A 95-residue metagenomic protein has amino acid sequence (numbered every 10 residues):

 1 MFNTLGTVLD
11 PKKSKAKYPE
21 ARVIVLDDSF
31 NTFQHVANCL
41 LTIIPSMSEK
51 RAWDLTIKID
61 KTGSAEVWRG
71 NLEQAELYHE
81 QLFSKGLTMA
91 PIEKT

Functional and structural regions predicted by a protein language model:
M1-T95: Terminal domain-initiation and capping elements
